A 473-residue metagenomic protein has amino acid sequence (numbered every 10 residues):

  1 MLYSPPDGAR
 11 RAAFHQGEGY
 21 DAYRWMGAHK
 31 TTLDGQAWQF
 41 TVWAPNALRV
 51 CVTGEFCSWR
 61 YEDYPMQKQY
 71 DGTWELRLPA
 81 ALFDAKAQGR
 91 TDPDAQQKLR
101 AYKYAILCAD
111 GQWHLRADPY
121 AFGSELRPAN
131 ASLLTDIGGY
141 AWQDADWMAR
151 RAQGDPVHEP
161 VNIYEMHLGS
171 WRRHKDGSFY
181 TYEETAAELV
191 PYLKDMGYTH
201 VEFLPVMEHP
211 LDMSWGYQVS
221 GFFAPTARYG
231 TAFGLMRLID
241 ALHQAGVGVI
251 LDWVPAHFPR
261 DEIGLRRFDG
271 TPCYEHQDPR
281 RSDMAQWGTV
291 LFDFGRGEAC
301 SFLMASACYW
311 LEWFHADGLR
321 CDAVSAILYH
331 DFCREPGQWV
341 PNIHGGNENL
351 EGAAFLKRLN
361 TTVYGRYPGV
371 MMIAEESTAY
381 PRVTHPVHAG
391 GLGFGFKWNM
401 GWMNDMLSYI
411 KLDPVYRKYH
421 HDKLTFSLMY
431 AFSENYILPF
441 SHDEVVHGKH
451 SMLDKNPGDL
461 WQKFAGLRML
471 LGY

Functional and structural regions predicted by a protein language model:
M1-Q39, D63, K68-E165, S170-G177 (+1 more regions): The feature marks proteins involved in alpha-glucan
W43-V50, E434: Short proline/glycine-enriched turn/loop motifs at strand-loop junctions of beta-rich domains
A44-N46, F56, Y70, A80-L82 (+8 more regions): Short, flexible loop/turn elements at secondary-structure junctions
V50-V52, Y102: Short beta-strand elements bearing conserved aromatic residues within extracellular beta-rich modules
E55-R60, A109: Change "in extracellular beta-sheet-rich domains … of secreted and cell-surface proteins" to "in beta-sheet-rich domains
K98-R100, K194, H243, Y364 (+1 more regions): Anion (oxyanion) recognition and catalysis
E125, A145-H158, H167-E348: Substrate-binding/active-site clefts of carbohydrate-active enzymes
H315-D317, F332-Y473: Conserved alpha/beta catalytic core and glycan-binding cleft of carbohydrate-active enzymes
